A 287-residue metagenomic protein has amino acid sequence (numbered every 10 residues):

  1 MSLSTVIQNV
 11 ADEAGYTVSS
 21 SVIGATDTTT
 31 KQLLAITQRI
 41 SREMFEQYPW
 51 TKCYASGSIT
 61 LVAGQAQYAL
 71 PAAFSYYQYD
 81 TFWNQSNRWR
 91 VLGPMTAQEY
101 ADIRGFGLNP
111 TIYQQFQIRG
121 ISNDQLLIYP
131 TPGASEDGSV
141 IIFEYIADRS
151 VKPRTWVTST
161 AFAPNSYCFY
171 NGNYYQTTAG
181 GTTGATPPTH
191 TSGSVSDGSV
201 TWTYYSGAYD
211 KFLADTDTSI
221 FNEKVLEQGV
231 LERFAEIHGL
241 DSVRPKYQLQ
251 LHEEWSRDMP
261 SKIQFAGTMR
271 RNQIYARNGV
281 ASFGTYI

Functional and structural regions predicted by a protein language model:
M1-V18, K31-P49, A97-T155, A179 (+1 more regions): Internal mixed-charge
S20-T26, W89-Q98, A185-S196: Short, polar loop/linker segments at the starts of domains and inter-domain junctions
S21-T26, S56-A73, R154-P164, G184 (+1 more regions): Surface-exposed ligand/attachment interfaces on beta-rich extracellular proteins
Q38-Y68: Extended assembly-interface regions of large multimeric machines
S41, L70-Q85, V225-E232: Beta-rich globular "head" domains
Y77-R104, Q115: Aromatic- and glycine-enriched beta-alpha-beta binding-site module
R88-W89, V151, A185, H238: Residue-level signal for secondary-structure boundary sites
K152-A208: Tryptophan-rich substrate-binding surfaces of secreted polymer-degrading and adhesive proteins
